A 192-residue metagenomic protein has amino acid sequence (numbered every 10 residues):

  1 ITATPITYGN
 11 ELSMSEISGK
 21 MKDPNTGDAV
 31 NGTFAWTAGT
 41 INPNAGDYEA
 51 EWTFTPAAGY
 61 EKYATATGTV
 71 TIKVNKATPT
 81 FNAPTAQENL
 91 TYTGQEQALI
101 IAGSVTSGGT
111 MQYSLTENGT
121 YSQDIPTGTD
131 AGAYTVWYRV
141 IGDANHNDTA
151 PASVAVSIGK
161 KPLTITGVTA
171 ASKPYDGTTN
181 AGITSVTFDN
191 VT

Functional and structural regions predicted by a protein language model:
I1-T192: Solvent-exposed beta-strand/loop surfaces, strongest in extracytoplasmic domains of secreted and cell-surface proteins
